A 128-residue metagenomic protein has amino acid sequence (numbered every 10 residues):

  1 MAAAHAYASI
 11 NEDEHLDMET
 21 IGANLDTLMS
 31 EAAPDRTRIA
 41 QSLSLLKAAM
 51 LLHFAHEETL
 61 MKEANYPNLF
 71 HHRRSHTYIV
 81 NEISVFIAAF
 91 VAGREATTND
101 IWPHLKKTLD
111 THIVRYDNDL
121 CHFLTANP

Functional and structural regions predicted by a protein language model:
M1-P128: Small-residue-biased structural context
